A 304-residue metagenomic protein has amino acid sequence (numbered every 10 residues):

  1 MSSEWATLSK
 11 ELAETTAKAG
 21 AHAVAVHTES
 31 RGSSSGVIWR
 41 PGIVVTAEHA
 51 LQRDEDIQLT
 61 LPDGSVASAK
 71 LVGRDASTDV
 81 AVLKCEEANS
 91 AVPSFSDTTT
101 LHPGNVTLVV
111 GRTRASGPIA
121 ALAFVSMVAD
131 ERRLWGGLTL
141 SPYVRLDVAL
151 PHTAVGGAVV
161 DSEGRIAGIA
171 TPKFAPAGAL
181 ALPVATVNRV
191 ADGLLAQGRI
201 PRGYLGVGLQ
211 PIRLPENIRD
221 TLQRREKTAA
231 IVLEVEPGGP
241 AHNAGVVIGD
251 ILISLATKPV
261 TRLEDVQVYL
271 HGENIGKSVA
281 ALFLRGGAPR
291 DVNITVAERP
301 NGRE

Functional and structural regions predicted by a protein language model:
M1-E4, E14, R40, K70 (+1 more regions): C-terminal recognition in membrane/secretory proteostasis and scaffolding
S2, G20, E29-S33, R40-V80 (+1 more regions): Catalytic-histidine neighborhood of serine endopeptidases, predominantly the chymotrypsin-like S1/PA family
A6-E14, H22-P41, A47, S65-S68 (+4 more regions): A conserved glycine-rich beta-strand in the N-terminal activation segment of trypsin-fold
E14-T15, K70-V72, A88-G117, V148-P151 (+3 more regions): Active-site substrate-binding loop(s) of clan PA
G20-H22, C85-S94, I119-A177, V184 (+2 more regions): Active-site region of chymotrypsin-like
A21-V26, G36, G42, T46 (+15 more regions): Terminal peptide-recognition signature
S30-S33, R53, P151-V155, A229 (+2 more regions): Short, small/polar residue-rich loop motifs at catalytic or cofactor-binding pockets
R53-L71, A88, H102-L108, G117-R133 (+5 more regions): Beta-strand/loop subdomains of soluble extracytoplasmic proteins
